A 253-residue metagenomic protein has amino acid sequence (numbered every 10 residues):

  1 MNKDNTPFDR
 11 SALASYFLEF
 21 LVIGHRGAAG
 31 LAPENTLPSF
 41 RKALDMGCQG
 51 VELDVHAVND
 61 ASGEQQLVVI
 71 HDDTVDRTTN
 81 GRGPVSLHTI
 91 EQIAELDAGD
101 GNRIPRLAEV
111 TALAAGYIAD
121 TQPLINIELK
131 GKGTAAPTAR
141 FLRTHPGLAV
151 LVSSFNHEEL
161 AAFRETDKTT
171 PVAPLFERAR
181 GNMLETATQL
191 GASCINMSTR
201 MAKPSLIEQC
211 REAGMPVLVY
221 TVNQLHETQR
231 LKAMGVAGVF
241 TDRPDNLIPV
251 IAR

Functional and structural regions predicted by a protein language model:
M1-R253: Phosphate-group recognition and catalysis centered on beta-loop-alpha active-site segments
